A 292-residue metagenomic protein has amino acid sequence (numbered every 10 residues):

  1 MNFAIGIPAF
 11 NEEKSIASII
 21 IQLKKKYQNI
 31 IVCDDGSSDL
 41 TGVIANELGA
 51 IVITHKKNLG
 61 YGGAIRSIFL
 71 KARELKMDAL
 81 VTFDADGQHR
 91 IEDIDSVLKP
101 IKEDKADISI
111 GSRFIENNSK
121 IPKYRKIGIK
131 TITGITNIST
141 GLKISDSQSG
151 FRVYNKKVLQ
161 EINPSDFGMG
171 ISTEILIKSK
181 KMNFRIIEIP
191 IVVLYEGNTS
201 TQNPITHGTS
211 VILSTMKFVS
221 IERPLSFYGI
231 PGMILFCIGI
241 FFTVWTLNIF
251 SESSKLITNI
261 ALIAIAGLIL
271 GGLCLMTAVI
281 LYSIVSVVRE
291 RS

Functional and structural regions predicted by a protein language model:
N2-A4, E174: Cell-envelope/extracellular polymer assembly enzymes that use nucleotide-activated donors
A4-P8, I31, T54: Short hydrophobic beta-strand elements that form part of the catalytic alpha/beta core underpinning NDP-sugar/donor
G6-K25: Short, well-formed alpha-helical segments that are part of the catalytic scaffolds of diverse glycosyltransferases
E12-S15, S37, R90: Donor nucleotide-sugar binding loop of glycosyltransferases
D34-G42, G87: A conserved acidic beta->alpha catalytic loop
I51, H55-E74, A79, I91-M169 (+1 more regions): Acceptor/aglycone-binding surface of glycosyltransferases and processive sugar-polymer synthases
M169-S292: Hydrophobic helical membrane-anchoring modules
